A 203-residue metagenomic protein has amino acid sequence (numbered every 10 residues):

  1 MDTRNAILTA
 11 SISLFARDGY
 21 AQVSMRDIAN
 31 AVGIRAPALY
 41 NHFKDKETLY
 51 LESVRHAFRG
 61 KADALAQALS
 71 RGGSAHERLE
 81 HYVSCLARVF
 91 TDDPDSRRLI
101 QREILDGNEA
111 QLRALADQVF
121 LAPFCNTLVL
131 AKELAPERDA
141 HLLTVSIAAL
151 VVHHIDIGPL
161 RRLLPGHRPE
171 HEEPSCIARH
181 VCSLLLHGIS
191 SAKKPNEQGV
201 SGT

Functional and structural regions predicted by a protein language model:
A6, A10, L14-T48, E52: Helix-turn-helix
A10, L14, C85, L150-I157: Amphipathic alpha-helical interface segments
E52, A66-S96, A135-I147, K194-N196: Hydrophobic alpha-helical connector segments
R59-A66, E109-L134, H141-L142, S175-R179 (+1 more regions): Amphipathic alpha-helical packing segments from all-alpha helical-bundle domains
S84-T91, R102-D106, L185-G188: Helix-loop "lid/cap" segments that line or gate small-molecule binding pockets
T91-Q111, I157-P165: Amphipathic alpha-helical segments used for helix-helix packing
E137-L160, E172-H187: Hydrophobic alpha-helical segments that form the core of small-molecule binding pockets and/or dimer interfaces
I189-T203: C-terminal effector-binding regulatory domain of bacterial HTH transcription factors
